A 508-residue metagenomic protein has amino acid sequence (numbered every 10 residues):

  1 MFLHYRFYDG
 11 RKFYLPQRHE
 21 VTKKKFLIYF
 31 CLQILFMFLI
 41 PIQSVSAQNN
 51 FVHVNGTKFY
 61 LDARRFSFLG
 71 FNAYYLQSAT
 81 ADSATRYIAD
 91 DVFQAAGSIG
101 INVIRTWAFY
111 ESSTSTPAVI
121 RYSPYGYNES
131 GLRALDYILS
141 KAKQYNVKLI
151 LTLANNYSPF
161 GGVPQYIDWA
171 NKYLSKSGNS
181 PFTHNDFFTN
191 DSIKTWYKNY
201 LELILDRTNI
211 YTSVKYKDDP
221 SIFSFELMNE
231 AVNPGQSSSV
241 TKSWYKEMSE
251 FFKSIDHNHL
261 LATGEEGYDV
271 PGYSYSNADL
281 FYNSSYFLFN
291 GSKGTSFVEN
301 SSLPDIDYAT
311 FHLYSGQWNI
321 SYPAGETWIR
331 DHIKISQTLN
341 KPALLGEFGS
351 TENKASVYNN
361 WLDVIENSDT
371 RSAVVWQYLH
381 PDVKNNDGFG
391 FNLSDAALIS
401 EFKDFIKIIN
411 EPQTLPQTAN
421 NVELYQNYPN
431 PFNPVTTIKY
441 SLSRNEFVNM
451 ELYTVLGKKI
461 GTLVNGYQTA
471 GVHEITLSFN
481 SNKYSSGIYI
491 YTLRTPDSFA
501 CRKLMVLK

Functional and structural regions predicted by a protein language model:
L3, R11, A470, T476-S478 (+1 more regions): C-terminal tail/sorting-segment detector
H4-K24, F30-M37: Short, low-complexity, charge-dense intrinsically disordered segments
D9, E411-Y428, F432-L452, T462 (+2 more regions): Glycine-centered coil/turn sites that cap beta-strands in beta-rich domains
M37-S44: C-terminal segment of classical bacterial N-terminal signal peptides
S46-P124, S140-I150, S249-K253, A262 (+1 more regions): N-terminal carbohydrate-binding accessory modules
F93-I101, G126-F223, F251, N290-E299: An active-site-proximal structural segment forming one wall of the substrate-binding cleft that immediately precedes
N179, N353-P416: Aromatic-rich peripheral "rim/lid" segments of glycoside hydrolase catalytic domains that contact and position glycan
D186, N199-I210, V214, S224 (+2 more regions): Extracellular glycoside hydrolase catalytic/binding regions
